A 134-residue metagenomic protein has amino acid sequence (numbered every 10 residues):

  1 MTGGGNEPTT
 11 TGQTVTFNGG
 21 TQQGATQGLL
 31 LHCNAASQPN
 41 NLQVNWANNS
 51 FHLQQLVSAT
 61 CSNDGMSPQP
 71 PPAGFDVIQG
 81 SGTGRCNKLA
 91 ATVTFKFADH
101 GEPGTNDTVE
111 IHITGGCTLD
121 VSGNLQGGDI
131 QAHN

Functional and structural regions predicted by a protein language model:
M1-N18: Boundary/junction segments of secreted and surface-exposed precursor proteins
G3, I78-G82, I111-I113: Residue-level detector of buried hydrophobic side-chain packing in well-ordered secondary-structure elements
E7-T9, T21, N48, G84-K88 (+2 more regions): Beta-strand elements of well-folded, non-transmembrane domains
F17-V93: Predominantly extracellular/secreted and cell-surface proteins with exposed, flexible low-complexity segments
A36-V44, T105-T114: Short polybasic amphipathic segments
V57-N63, F97-E102, L125-Q131: A short, sequence-level motif marking secondary-structure junctions
A91-E110: A short, surface-exposed beta-strand/turn
T114-N134: Edge beta-strand at a domain terminus
